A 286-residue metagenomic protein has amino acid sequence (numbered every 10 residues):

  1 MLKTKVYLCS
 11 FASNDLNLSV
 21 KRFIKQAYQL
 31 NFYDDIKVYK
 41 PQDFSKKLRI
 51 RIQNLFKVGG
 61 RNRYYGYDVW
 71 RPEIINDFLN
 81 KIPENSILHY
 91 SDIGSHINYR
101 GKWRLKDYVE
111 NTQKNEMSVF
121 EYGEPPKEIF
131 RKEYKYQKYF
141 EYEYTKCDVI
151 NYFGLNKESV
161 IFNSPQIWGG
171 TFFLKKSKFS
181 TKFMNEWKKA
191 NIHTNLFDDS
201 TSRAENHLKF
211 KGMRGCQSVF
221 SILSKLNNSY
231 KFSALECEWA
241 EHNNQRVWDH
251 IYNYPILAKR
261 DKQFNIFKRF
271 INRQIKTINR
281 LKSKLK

Functional and structural regions predicted by a protein language model:
M1-D68, I75-E84, K211-R214, N227-S229: N-terminal anchoring/stem segment of glycosyltransferases
L2-T4, N14-L16, N31, I97-Y99 (+1 more regions): A glycosyltransferase accessory/donor-loop signature
C9, K37-Y39, H89-S91, S118 (+2 more regions): Hydrophobic/aromatic beta-strand patches that form the interior of the parallel beta-sheet core in alpha/beta enzyme
F11, E121-G123, K175-S177: Structured loops at beta-to-helix junctions and adjacent beta-edge loops in soluble globular domains
V20-K21, L48-I50, Y99-W103, I222: A short acidic (Asp/Glu
D35-D43, S118-E124, N195-S202, C237-E238: A generic structural motif
G60-Y64, N76-L79, L105-D107, F153-I161: Short secondary-structure capping micro-motifs at structural edges
R71-Y144: GT-A fold catalytic core of metal-dependent nucleotide-sugar glycosyltransferases, centered on the diacidic
